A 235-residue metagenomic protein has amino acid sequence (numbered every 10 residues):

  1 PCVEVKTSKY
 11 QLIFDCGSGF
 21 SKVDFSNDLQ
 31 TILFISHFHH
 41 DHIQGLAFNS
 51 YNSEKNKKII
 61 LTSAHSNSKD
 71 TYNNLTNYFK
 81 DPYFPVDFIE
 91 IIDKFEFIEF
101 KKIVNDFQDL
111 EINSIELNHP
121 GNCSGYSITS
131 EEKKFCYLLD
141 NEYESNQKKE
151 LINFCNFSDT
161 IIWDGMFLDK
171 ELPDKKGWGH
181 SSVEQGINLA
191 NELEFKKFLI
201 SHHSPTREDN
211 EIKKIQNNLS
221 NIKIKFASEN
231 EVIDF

Functional and structural regions predicted by a protein language model:
P1-C136, L151-I152, I212-F235: Binuclear metal-dependent hydrolase catalytic cores
L138-D140: DG-centered beta-turn motif at the end of beta-strands
E142-N230: Cap/insert and terminal regions of metallo-dependent hydrolase folds
